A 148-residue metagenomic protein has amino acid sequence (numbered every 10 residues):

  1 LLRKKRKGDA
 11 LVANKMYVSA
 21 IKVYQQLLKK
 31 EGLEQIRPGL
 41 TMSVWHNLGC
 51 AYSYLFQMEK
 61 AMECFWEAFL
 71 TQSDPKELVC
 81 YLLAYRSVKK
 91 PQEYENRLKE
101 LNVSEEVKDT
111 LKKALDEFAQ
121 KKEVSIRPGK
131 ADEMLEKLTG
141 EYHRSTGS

Functional and structural regions predicted by a protein language model:
K29-G39, S104: Flexible helix-coil transition and linker loops at the boundaries of alpha-helical arrays
L40, S73, V107-L111: Structural signature of alpha-solenoid helical repeat junctions
M62-E67, P91-E105, R127-L138: Alpha-helical repeat scaffolds
